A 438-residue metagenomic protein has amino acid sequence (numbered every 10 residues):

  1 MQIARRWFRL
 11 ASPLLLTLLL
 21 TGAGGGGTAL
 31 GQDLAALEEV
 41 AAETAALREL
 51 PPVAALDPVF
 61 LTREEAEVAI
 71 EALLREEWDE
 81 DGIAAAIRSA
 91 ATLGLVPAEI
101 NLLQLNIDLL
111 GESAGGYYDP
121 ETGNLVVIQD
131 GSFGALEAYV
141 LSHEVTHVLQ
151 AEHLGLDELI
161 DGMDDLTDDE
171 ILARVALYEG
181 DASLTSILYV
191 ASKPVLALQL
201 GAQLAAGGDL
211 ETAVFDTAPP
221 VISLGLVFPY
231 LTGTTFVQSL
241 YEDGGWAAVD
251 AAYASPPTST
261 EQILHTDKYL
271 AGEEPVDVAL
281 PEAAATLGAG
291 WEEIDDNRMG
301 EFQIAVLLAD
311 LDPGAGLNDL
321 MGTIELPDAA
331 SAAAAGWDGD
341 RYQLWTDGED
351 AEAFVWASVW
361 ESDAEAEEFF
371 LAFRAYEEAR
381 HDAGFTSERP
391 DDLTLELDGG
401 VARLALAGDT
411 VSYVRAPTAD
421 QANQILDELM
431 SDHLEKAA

Functional and structural regions predicted by a protein language model:
A11-G22: Bacterial N-terminal signal peptides
T28-I100: A metal-dependent hydrolase signature that marks the N-terminal structural subdomain at the beginning of catalytic folds
V40, A151-Q203: Post-HExxH zinc-binding segment in Zn-dependent metallohydrolases
A42, A213-E349, A357: Pan-zinc metallopeptidase signature
A54-L74, G162-D169, L200-D209, A213 (+1 more regions): Acidic helix-start/capping segments at beta-turn-to-alpha-helix junctions
E67-D81, N101-L125: Catalytic zinc-binding patch centered on the HExxH motif and its immediate surroundings that defines zinc-dependent
L125-S142, A173: Short pre-active-site segment immediately N-terminal to the catalytic Zn-binding motif
D338-A438: C-terminal soluble interaction/assembly domains
